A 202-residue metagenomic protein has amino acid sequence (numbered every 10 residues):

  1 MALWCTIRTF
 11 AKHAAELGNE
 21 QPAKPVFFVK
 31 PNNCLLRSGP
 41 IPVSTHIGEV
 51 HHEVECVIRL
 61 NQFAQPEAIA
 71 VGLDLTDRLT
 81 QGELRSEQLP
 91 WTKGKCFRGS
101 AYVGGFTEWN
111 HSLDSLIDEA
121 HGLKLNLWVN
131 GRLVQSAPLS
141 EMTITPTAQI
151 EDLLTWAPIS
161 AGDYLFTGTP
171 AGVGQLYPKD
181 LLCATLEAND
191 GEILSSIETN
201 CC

Functional and structural regions predicted by a protein language model:
M1-S160, Y164, G172-C202: Catalytic-core "active-site belt" of small-molecule-metabolizing enzymes, emphasizing His/Asp/Glu-rich regions
T169: Switch II (G3) loop of P-loop NTPases
